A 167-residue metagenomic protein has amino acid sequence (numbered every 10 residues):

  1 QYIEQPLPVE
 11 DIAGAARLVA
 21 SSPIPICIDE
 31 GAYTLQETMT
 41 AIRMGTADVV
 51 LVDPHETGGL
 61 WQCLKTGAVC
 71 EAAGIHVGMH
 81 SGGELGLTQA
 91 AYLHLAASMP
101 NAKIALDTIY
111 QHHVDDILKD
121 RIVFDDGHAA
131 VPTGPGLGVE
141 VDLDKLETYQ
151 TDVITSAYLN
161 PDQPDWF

Functional and structural regions predicted by a protein language model:
Y2, P8-C27, A32-G136: Shared catalytic-loop signature of beta/alpha-barrel
L137-F167: Extended hydrophobic packing segments that form well-structured cores
